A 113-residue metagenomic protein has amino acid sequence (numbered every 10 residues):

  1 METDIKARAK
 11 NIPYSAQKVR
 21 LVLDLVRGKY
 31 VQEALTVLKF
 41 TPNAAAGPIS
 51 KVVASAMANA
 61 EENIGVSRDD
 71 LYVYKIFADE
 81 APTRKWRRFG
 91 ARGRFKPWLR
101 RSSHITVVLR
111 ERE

Functional and structural regions predicted by a protein language model:
M1-Y14, L21-L25, K29-E113: Structured, basic alpha/beta domains of bacterial-type, RNA-associated proteins
